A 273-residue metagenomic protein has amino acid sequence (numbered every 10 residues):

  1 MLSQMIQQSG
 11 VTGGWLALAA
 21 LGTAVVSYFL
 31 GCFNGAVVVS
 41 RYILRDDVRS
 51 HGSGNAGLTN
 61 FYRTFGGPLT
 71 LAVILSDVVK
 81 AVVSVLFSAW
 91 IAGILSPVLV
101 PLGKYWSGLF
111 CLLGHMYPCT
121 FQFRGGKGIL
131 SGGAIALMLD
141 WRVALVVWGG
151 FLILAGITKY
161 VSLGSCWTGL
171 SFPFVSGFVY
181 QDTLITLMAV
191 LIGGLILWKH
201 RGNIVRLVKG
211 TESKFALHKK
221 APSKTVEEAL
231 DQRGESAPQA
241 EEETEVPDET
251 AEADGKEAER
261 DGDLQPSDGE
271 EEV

Functional and structural regions predicted by a protein language model:
M1-L18: Short, strongly hydrophobic alpha-helical membrane anchors
A17-V25, T70-L71, P101-L109, G133 (+3 more regions): Hydrophobic alpha-helical transmembrane segments
L18-I43: N-terminal signal-anchor transmembrane alpha helix
V37-T70, G125, V205-S223: Cytosolic, membrane-interface loops and tails of multi-pass inner-membrane proteins
D46-L58, T120-G133, Y160-T168: Short, non-helical or kinked segments that cap or interrupt transmembrane helices
Y62-G66, S88-A92, F110, G114 (+2 more regions): Interfacial segments of multi-pass membrane proteins
R63-A89: Multi-pass membrane catalytic core of lipid/isoprenoid biosynthesis enzymes
S236-V273: Long, low-complexity, intrinsically disordered segments
